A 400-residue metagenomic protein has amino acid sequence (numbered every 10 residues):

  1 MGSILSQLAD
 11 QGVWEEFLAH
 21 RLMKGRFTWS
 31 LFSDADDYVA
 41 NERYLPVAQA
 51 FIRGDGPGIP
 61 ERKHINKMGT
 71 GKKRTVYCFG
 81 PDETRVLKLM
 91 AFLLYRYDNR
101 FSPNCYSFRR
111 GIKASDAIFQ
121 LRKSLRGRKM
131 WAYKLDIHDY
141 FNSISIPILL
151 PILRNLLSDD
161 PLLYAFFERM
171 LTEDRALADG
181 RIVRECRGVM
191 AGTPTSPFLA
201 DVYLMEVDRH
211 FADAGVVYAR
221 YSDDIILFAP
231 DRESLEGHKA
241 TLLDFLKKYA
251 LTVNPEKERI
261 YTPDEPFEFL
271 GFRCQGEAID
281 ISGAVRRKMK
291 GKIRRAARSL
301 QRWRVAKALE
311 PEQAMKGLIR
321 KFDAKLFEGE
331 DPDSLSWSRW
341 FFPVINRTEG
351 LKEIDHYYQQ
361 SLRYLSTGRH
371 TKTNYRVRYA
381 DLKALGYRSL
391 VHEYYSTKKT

Functional and structural regions predicted by a protein language model:
M1-L45, R369, Y375, Y379-G386 (+1 more regions): Non-catalytic, polymerase-adjacent accessory regions of viral genome-replication enzymes
S3-I4, A91-S145: Active-site-proximal segment of RNA-dependent polymerases
M23-A35, N66-Y77, R100-N104: Glycine-/proline-rich flexible loop or hinge segments
D37-I59: Amphipathic alpha-helical blocks
E61-G71, P103-D116, D139, E168-T172: Short, glycine/charge-rich beta-strand/loop segments that flank catalytic centers and engage negatively charged groups
K63, Q120-S222, I226-T252, Y261: Conserved polymerase palm-domain catalytic core
K72-S102, C186-A212: Conserved pre-motif C helix in the palm subdomain of viral-like polymerases
T84, K88, G180, R184 (+5 more regions): Right-hand nucleic-acid polymerase module
